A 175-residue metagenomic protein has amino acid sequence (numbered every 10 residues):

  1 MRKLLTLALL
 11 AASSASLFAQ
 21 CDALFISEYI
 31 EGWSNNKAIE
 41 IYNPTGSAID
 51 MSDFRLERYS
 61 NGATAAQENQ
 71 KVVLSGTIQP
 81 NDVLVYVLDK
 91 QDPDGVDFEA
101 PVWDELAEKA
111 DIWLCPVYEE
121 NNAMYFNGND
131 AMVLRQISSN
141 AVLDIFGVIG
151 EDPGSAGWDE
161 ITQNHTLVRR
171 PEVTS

Functional and structural regions predicted by a protein language model:
K3-A15, A19: Sec-dependent N-terminal signal peptides
A19-N61, M124-N127, G150: A structural motif detector for short, solvent-exposed N-terminal "entry" segments of globular domains
F25-E28, E40, R55-R58, V83-V87 (+3 more regions): Structural recognition of the beta-strand scaffold that forms the well-ordered cores of secreted hydrolase catalytic
G32-W33, P44-A48, S60-T64, D89-P93 (+3 more regions): Acidic glycine-/aspartate-rich tracts in secreted/extracellular proteins
G46-A48, V73-T77, A123, D159: Short, surface-exposed secondary-structure edge patches
A66-V96: Intrinsically disordered, low-complexity Pro/Gly/Ser/Thr-rich segments with frequent PxxP/GP/PP motifs and embedded
Q91-K109: Short, Lys/Arg- and Gly-enriched loop/turn segments at beta-strand edges
I112-S175: Conserved beta-structured recognition patch
